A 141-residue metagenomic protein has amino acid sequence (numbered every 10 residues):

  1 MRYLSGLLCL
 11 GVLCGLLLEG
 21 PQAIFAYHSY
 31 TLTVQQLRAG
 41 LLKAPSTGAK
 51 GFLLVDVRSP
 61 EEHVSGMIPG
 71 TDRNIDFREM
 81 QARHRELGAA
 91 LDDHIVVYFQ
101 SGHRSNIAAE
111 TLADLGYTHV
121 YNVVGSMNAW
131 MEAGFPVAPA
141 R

Functional and structural regions predicted by a protein language model:
R2-I68, R141: Flexible, polar/low-complexity N-terminal or interdomain linker segments that lie immediately upstream of folded
Q36, E79-H84: Short acidic active-site motifs
L41-P45, E61, F99, A113 (+1 more regions): Sec/Tat-exported extracytoplasmic proteins
V64, Q81, N128: Nucleotide phosphate-binding site architecture
M67-G70, G116: Short, structured coil segments at secondary-structure junctions
I75-D76: Short acidic-hydrophobic, aromatic-tinged amphipathic segments that line or gate anion-handling sites
H84-M131: Catalytic cysteine-centered active loop of the rhodanese-like fold, especially the PTP/DSP P-loop
F135-R141: Active-site neighborhoods of enzymes that stabilize oxyanions during catalysis
